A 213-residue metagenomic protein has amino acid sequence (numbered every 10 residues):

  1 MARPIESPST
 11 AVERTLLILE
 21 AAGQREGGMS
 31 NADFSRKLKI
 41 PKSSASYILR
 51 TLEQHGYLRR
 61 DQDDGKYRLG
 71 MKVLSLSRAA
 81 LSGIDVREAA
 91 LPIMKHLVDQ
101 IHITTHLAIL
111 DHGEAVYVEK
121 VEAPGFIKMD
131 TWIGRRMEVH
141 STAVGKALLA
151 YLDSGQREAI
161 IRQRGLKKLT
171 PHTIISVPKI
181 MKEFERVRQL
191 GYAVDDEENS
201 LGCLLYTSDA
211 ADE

Functional and structural regions predicted by a protein language model:
A2-E88: N-terminal helix-turn-helix
E13, E20, E53, E119-E122 (+2 more regions): Acidic-residue sensor for enzyme active/binding pockets
D63-Q163: Amphipathic alpha-helical effector-binding/dimerization core of metabolite-sensing transcriptional regulators
A90-K95, R164-C203: Short, basic/aromatic recognition patches
Y206-E213: Conserved small/polar residues in nucleotide/adenosyl-binding loops
